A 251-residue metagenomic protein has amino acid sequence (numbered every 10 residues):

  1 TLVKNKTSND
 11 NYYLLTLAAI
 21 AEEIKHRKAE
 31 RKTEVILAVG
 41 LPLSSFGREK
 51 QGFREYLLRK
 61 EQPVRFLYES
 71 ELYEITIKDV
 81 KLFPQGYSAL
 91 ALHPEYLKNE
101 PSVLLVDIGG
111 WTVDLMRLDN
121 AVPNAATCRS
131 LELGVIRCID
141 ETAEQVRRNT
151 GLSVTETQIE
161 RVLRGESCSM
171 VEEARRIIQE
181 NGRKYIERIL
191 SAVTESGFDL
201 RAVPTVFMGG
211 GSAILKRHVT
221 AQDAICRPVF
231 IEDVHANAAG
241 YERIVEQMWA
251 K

Functional and structural regions predicted by a protein language model:
T1-V103, V122-I136, T157-K251: Nucleotide/phosphate-binding catalytic cleft detector across ATP-hydrolyzing and phosphate-transferring enzymes
S88, G110-W111: Short, glycine/acidic-enriched loop or turn micro-motifs at the edges of active sites
L105-D107: Short hydrophobic beta-strand that contains or immediately precedes a catalytic carboxylate
G109-G110, G211: Short glycine-enriched loops at secondary-structure junctions
V113-R117: Short beta-strand scaffold segments in enzyme catalytic cores
R148-T157: Active-site-adjacent segment of 2-oxoglutarate/Fe(II) JmjC oxygenases
